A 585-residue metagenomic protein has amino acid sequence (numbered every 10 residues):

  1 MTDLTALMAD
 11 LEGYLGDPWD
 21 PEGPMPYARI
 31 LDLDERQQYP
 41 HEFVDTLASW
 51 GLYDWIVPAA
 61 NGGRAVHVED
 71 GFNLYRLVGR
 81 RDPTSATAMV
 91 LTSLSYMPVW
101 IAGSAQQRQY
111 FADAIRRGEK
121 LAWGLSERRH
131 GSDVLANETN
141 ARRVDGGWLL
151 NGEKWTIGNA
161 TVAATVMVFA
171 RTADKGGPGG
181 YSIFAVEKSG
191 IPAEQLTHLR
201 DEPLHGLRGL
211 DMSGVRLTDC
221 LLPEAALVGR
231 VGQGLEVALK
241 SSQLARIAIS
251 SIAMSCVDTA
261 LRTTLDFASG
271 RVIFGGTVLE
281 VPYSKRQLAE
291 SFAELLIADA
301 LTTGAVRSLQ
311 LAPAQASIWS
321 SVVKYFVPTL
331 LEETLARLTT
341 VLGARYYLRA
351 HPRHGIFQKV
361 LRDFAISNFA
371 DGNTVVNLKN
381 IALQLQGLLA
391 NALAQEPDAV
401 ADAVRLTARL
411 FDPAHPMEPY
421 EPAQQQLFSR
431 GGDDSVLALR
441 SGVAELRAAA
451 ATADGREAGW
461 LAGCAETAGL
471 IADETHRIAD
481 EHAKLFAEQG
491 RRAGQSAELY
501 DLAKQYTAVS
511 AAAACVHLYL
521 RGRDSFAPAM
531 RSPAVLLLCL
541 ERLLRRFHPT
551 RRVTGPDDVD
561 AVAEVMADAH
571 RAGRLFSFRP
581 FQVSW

Functional and structural regions predicted by a protein language model:
M1-V90, Y110, Q426-G494, A503-Y506 (+4 more regions): Amphipathic, small/basic residue-rich leader segments at the start of a protein or domain
A86-Q106, G131-V134, S269: N-terminal glycine-rich flavin-associated loop
R117-S126: A short, Trp-centered hydrophobic/proline-enriched beta-strand micro-motif
A141-R142: A structural signal for short hydrophobic beta-strand segments in well-ordered beta-sheet cores
E153-T197: A short core secondary-structure module
L204-E294, L406-A514: Glycine-rich beta->alpha junctions and the first turn(s) of the following alpha-helix
L265-D266, Y283-Q310, P328-T329, R521: Loop-to-helix element that buttresses phosphate recognition and phosphoryl-transfer chemistry
A305-A403: Extended amphipathic alpha-helical segments with heptad-repeat/coiled-coil character used for oligomerization, fusion
